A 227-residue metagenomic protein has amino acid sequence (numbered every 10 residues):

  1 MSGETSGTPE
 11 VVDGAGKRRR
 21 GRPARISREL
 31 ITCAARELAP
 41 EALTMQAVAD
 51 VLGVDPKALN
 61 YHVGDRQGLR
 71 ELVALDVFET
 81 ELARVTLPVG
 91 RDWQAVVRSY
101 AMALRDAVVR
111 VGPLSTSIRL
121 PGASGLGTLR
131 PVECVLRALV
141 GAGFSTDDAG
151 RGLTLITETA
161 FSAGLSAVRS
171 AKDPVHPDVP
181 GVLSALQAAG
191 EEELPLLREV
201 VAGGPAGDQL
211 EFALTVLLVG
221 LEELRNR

Functional and structural regions predicted by a protein language model:
M1-R25, L194-G203: N-terminal intrinsically disordered/low-complexity leader segments
R19-A47, V51, L75: Short, amphipathic alpha-helix enriched in basic
E29-E37, G68-R84, A95, S99-A103 (+1 more regions): Alpha-helical structural segments
A39-P40, G53, N60-R70: HTH DNA-binding helix-turn interface
Q46, K57-A58: Key DNA-contact positions within bacterial/archaeal DNA-binding proteins
A83-G127: Hydrophobic alpha-helical connector segments
P131-L183, L221-L224: Hydrophobic alpha-helical bundle segments that form small-molecule/ligand-binding pockets
V201-E223, R227: C-terminal all-alpha effector/ligand-binding and dimerization domain of prokaryotic HTH-type transcriptional repressors
